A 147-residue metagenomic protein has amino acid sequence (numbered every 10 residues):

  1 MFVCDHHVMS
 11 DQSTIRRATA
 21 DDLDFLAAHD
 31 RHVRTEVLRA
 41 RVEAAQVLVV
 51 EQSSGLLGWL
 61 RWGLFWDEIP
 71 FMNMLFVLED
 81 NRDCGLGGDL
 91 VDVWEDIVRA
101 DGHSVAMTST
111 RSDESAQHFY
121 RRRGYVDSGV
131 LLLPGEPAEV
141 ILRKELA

Functional and structural regions predicted by a protein language model:
D11-S13, R17-N73, L78, V91-D92 (+4 more regions): Acetyl-CoA-dependent GNAT
L75-R82, T110-R111: A short, internal acetyl-CoA/4′-phosphopantetheine-binding micro-motif in the GNAT/acyltransferase core
D83-D96, R121-R122: Conserved acetyl-CoA-binding loop-helix of GNAT-fold acetyltransferases
V98-R111: Conserved GNAT acetyl-CoA-binding A-motif
M107-S109, V126-I141: Conserved catalytic-core motifs of GNAT/GCN5-like acyltransferases
A116: Helix-turn-helix
